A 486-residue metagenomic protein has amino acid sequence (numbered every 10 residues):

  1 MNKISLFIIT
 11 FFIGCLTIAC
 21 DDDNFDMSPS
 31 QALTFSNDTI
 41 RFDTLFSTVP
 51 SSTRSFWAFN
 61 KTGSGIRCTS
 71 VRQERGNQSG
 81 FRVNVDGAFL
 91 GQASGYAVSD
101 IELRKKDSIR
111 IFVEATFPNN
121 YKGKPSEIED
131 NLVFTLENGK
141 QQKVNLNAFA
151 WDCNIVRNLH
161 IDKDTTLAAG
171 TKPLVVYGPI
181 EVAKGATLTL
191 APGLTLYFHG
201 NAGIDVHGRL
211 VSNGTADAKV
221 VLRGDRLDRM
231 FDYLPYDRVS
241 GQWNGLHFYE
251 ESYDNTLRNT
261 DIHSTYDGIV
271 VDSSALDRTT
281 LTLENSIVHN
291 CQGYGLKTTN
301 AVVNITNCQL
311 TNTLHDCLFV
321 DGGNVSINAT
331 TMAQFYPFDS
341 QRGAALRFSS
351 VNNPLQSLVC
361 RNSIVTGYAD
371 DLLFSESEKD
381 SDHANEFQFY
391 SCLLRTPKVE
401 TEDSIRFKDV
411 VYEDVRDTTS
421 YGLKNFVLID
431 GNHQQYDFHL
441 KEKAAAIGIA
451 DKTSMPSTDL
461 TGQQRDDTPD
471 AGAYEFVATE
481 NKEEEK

Functional and structural regions predicted by a protein language model:
M1-I8: Bacterial N-terminal signal peptides that target proteins for export
L16-A19: C-terminal motif of bacterial Sec signal peptides marking the signal peptidase cleavage site
F25-D26, L33-T44, V49-S51, S55 (+3 more regions): Beta-strand/loop edge motif enriched in small/polar residues
S51-T53, G63-C68: Short acidic/proline- and small/hydrophobic-mixed sequence motifs that coincide with surface turns and coil-to-beta
A58-T62: Asparagine-centered strand-capping/turn motif at beta-strand->loop junctions
V71-Q73, L146: Hydrophobic beta-strand segments
Q73-Y96: Short, solvent-exposed loop/linker segments at beta-strand-coil boundaries, enriched for Pro/Gly and Ser/Thr
F112, D466-T468: Short linear motifs in exposed loops
